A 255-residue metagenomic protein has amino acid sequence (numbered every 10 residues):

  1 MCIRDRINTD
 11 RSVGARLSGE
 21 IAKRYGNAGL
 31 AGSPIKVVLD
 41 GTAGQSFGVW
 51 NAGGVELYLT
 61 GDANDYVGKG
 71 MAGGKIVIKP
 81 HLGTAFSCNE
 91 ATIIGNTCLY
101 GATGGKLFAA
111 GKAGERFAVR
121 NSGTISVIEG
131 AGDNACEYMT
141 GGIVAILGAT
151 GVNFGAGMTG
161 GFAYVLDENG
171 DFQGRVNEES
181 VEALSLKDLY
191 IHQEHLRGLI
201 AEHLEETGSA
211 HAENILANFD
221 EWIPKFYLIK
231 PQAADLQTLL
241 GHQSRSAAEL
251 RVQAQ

Functional and structural regions predicted by a protein language model:
M1: Phosphate/diphosphate ligand-binding glycine-rich loop within oxidoreductases
R4-Q255: Long, distal/terminal scaffolding or interaction modules with repetitive or compositionally biased sequence
